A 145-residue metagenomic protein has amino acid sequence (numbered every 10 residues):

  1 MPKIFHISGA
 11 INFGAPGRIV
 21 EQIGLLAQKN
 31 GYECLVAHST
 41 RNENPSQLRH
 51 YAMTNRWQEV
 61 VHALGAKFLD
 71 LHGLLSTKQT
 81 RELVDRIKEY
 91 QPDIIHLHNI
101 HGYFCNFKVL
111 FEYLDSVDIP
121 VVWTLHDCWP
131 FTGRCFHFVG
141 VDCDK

Functional and structural regions predicted by a protein language model:
M1-R49, K88-Y90, D115-P120: N-terminal subdomain of nucleotide-sugar transferases
I11-N12, T40-E43, I100-Y103, D127-P130: Short, solvent-exposed loop/turn segments at secondary-structure junctions
R18-I19, P45-Y51, V109, G133-F138 (+1 more regions): Short aromatic-enriched loop/helix-cap "lid" or pocket-rim segments at secondary-structure transitions that line
Q22, E82, V109-L110: Alpha-helical elements of Rossmann-like donor-binding domains used by nucleotide-donor carbohydrate transfer enzymes
K29-I94: A conserved catalytic-core segment of Leloir-type glycosyltransferases
H62-K67, W123-K145: Acceptor-binding helix/loop patch of EC 2.4 sugar-transfer enzymes, predominantly nucleotide-sugar-dependent
D85-C105, P120-H126: Short N-terminal targeting/anchoring amphipathic segment
P92, N106-F111, V117-I119, C135-F136: Functional cleft and adjacent loop/helix regions within the main domain that mediate ligand binding or catalysis
